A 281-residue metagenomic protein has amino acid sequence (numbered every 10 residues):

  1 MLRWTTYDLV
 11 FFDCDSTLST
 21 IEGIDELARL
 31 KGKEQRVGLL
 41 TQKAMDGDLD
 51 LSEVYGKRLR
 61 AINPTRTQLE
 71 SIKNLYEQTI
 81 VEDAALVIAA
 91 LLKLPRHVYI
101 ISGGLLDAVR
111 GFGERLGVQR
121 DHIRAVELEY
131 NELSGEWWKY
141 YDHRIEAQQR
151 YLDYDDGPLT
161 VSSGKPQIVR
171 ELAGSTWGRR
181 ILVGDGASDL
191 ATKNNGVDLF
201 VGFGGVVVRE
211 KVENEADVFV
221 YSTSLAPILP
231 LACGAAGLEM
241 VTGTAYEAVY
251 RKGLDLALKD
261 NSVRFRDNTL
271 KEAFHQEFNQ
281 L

Functional and structural regions predicted by a protein language model:
M1-E132, T223: Alpha-helical substrate-recognition element adjacent to the catalytic core
L75, T79, D83-L86, K93-H97 (+1 more regions): C-terminal cap/substrate-recognition subdomain and adjoining C-terminal extension of metal-dependent phosphatase-like
